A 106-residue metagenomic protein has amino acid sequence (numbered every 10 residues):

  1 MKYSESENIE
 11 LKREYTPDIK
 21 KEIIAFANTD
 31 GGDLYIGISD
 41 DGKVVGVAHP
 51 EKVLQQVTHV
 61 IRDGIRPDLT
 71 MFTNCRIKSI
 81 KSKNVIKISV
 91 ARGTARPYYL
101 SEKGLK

Functional and structural regions predicted by a protein language model:
M1-K106: Conserved N-terminal catalytic/coupling substructures associated with nucleotide/phosphate chemistry
